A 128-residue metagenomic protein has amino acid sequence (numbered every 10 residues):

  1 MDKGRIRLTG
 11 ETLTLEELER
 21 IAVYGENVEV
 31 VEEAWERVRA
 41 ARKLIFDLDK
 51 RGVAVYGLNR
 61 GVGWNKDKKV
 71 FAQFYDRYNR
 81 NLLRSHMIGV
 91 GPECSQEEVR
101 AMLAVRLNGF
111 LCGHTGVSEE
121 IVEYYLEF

Functional and structural regions predicted by a protein language model:
M1-F128: Conserved, well-structured ligand/cofactor-binding cores
